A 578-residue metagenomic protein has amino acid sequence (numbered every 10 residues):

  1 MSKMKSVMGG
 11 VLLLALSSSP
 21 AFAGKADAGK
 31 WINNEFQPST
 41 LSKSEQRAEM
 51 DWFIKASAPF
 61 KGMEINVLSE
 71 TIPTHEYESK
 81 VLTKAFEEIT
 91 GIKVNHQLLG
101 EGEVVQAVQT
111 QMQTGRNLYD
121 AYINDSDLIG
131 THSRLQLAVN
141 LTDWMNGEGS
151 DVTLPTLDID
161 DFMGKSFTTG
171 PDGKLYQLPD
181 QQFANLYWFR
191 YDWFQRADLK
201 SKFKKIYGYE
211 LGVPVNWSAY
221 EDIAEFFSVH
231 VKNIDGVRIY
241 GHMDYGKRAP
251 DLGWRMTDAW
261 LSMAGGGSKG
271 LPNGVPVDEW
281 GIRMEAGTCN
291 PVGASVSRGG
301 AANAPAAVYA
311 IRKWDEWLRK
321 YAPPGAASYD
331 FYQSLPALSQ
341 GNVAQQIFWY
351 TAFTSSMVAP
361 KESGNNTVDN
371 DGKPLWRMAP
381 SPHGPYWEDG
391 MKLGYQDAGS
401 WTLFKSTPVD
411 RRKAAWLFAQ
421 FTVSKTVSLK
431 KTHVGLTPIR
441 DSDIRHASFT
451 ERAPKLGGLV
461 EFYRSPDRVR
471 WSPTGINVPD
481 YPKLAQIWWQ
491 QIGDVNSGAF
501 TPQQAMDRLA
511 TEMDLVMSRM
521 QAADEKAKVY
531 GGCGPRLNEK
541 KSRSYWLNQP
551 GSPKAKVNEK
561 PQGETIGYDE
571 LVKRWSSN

Functional and structural regions predicted by a protein language model:
K25-P59, S126-L186, G281, L375-S381 (+1 more regions): Hinge/lid segment of periplasmic solute-binding proteins
E49-A56, P73-G91, W188, D192-F194 (+1 more regions): Short, polar/charged alpha-helical segment
M50-W52, E64, K373-H383, Y395 (+3 more regions): Long, aromatic- and glycine/proline-rich binding clefts that accommodate carbohydrate-like moieties
K84-F162, R196-D198, K202-K204, A344-Q345 (+1 more regions): Extracytoplasmic "Venus flytrap"/periplasmic binding protein-like
L99-A107, V215-A219, A326-S339: Short helix-initiation/N-cap motifs at beta->coil->alpha
S126-L137, T142-N146, F162-Y209, E221 (+3 more regions): Periplasmic solute-binding protein
T169, R319-P324, Q333, N342-Q345 (+3 more regions): Extracytoplasmic/periplasmic substrate-recognition and gating elements
A219-E225, S262-S328, G372, S381: Glycine-centered hinge/linker elements that transmit conformational signals in sensory and ligand-binding systems
